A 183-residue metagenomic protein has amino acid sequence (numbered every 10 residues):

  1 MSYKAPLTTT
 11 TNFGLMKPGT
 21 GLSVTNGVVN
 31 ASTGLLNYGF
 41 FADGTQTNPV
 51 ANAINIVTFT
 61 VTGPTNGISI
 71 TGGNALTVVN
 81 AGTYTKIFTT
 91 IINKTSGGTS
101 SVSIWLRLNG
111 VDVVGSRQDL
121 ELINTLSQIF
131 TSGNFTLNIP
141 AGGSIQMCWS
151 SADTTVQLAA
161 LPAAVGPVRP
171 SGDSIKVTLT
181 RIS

Functional and structural regions predicted by a protein language model:
M1-T33: Surface-exposed, low-helix, low-complexity loop/repeat segments of extracellular attachment proteins
S32-S183: Extracellular jelly-roll beta-sandwich "head" domains, especially the C-terminal globular C1q domain
